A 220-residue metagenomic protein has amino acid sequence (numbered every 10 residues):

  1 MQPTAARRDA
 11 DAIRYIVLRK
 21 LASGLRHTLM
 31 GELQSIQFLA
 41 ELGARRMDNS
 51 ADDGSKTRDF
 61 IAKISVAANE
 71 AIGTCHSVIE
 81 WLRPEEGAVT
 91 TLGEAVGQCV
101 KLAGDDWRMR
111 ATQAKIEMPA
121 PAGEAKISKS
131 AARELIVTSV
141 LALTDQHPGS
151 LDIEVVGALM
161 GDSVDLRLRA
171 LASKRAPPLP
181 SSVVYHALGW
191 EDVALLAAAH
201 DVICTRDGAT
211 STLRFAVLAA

Functional and structural regions predicted by a protein language model:
Q2-P3, R7-A10, R14-V17, L21 (+2 more regions): Histidine phosphotransfer helical core of two-component systems
R14, L18, L29, D53-T57 (+4 more regions): The cytosolic transmitter module of two-component sensor histidine kinases
R19-L42, K126-E154, H186-H200: Conserved ATP-binding N-box helix of the HATPase_c
L39-L42, K56-Q113: Conserved DHp (HisKA) dimerization/phosphotransfer helix of two-component histidine kinases, i.e., the long coiled-coil
E85, V89, E124-K129: Hydrophobic coiled-coil of the DHp/HisKA dimerization-phosphotransfer domain of two-component sensor histidine kinases
Q113-E124, M160: Conserved catalytic submotifs in the C-terminal HATPase_c
L159-A194, L218: Glycine-rich/acidic phosphate-handling loop/turn and adjacent ATP-lid/helix of nucleotide-binding kinase/ATPase domains
A198-L213: Glycine-rich ATP-binding loops of the HATPase_c
